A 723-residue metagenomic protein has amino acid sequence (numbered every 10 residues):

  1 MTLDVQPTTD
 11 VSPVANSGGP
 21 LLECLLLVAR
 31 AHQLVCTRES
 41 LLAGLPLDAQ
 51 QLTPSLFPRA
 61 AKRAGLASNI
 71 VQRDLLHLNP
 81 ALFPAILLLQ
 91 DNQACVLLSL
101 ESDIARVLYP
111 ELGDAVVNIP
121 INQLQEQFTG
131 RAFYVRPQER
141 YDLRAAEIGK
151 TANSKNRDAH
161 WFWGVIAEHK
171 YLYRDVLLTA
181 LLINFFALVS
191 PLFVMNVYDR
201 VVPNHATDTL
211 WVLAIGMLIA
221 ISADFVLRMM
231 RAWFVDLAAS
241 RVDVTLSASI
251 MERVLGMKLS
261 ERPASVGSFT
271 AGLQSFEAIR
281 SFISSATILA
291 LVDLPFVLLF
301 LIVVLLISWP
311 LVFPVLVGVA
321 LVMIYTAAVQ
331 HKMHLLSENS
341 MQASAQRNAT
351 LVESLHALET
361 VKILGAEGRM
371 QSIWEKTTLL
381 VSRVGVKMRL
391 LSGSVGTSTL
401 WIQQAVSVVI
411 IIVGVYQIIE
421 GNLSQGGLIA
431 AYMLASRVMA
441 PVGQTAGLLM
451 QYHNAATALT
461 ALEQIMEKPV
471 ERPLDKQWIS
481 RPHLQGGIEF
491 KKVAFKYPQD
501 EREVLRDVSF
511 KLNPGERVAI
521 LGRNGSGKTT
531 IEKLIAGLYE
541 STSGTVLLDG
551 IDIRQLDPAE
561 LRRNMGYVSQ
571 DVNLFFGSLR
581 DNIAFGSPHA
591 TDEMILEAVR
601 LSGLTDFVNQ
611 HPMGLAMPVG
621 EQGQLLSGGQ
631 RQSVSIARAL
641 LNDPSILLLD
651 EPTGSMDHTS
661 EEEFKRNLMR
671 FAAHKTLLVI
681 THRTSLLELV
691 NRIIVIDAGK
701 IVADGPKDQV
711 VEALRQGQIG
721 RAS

Functional and structural regions predicted by a protein language model:
M1-V189, T207, V235, A278 (+5 more regions): Membrane-integrated ABC transporters
V194, R253-L299, H356: Juxtamembrane loop-to-helix connectors within ABC transporter transmembrane domains
L213-A223, R228, L289-N339, I412-L423 (+1 more regions): Transmembrane helices of ABC transporter permease
D236, A343, A366, L390 (+1 more regions): Cytosolic ends of transmembrane helices, especially the final helix of ABC transmembrane type-1 domains
A248, E252-R253, M257-S265, S337-M388 (+2 more regions): Loop segments that connect adjacent transmembrane helices in multi-pass transporters
Q464, L547, Q555, R580-E621 (+3 more regions): ABC ATPase nucleotide-binding domain helical subdomain, centered on the C-loop/LSGGQ "ABC signature"
A536: Helix-to-loop junction immediately C-terminal to a conserved catalytic motif
N642, A673: Conserved signature/switch motifs of ABC ATPase nucleotide-binding domains
